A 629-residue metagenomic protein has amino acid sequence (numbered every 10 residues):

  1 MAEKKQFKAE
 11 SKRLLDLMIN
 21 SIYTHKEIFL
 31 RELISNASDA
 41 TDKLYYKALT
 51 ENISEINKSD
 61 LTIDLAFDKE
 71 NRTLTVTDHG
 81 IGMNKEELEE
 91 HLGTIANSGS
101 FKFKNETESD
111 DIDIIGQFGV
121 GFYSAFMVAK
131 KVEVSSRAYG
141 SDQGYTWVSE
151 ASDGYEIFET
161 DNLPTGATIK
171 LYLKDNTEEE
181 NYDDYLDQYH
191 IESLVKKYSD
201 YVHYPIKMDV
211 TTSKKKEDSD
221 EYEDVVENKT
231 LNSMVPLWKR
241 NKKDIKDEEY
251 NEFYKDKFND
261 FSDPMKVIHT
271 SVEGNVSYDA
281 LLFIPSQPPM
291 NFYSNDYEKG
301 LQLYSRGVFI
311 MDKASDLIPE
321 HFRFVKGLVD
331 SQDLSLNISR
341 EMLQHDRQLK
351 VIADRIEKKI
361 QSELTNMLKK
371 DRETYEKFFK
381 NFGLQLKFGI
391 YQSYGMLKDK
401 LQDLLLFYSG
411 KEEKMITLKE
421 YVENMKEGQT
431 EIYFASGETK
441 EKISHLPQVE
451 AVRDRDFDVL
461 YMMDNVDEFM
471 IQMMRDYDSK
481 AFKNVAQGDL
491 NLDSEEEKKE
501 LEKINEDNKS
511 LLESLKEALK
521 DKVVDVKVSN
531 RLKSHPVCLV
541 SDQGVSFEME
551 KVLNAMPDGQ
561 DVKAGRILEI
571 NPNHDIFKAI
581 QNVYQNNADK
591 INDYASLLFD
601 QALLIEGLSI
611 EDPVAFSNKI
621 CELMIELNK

Functional and structural regions predicted by a protein language model:
M1-Y185, S193: GHKL (Bergerat-fold) ATPase N-terminal catalytic module, capturing the glycine-rich phosphate-binding loop and acidic
I114, V132-G154, K174-K629: GHKL/Bergerat-fold ATPase module in large chromosome/replication-associated machines
